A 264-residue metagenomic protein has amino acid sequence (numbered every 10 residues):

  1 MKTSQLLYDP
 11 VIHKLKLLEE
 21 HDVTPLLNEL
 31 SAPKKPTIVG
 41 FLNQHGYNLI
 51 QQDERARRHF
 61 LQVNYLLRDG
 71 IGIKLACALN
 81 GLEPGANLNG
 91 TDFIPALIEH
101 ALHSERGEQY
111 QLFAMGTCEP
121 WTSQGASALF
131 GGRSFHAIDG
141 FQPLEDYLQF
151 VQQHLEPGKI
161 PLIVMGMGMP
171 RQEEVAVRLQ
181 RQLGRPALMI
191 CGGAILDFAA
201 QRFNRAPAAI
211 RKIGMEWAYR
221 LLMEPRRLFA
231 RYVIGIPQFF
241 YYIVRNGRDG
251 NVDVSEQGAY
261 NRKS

Functional and structural regions predicted by a protein language model:
M1-I94: N-terminal nucleotide/polyanion-binding subdomain common to many enzyme families
P36, G107-Y110, G184-A187: A short helix->loop->beta-strand "cap" motif at the edges of active sites that frequently abuts
N43-Y47, M167-Q172, I195: Short glycine-rich anion-binding loops that position phosphate/pyrophosphate groups of nucleotides and phosphorylated
R57-L61, S104, R181-R185: Short, conserved loop/helix-junction motifs that constitute active-site signature segments in enzyme catalytic cores
I73-H154, G158-K159: Conserved beta-alpha
K74-C77, R205-G258: A transmembrane-helix-recognition feature enriched in membrane-embedded lipid enzymes and envelope glyco-/phospholipid
D139-D146, R185-M223: Short, flexible loop segments at boundaries between secondary-structure elements
Y147-P186: A contiguous pocket-lining binding segment that forms or flanks enzyme active sites
